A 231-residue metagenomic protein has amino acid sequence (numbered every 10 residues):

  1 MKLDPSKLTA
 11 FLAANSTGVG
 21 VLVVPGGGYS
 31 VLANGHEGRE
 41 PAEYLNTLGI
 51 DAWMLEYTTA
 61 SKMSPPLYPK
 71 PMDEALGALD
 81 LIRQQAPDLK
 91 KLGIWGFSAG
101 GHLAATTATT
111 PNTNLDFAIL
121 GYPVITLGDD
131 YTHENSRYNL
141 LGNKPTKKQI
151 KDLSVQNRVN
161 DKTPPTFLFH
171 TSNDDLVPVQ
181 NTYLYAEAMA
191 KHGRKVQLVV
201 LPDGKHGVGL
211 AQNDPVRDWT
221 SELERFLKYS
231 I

Functional and structural regions predicted by a protein language model:
M1-S16: N-terminal cap/lid segment of alpha/beta-hydrolase-fold proteins
D4-S6, P65, Y183, E187-I231: C-terminal catalytic histidine-bearing segment of alpha/beta-hydrolase fold enzymes
G18-G26: Short beta-strand element of the alpha/beta-hydrolase
P25-S30, S172: Active-site glycine-rich loops that stabilize anionic/oxyanionic intermediates across multiple enzyme folds
A33-G35, E40-A42, L55-K91, A211-V216: Catalytic nucleophile-loop/oxyanion-hole region of alpha/beta-hydrolase and closely related hydrolase-like folds
G77-S136, I150: Primarily recognizes the serine-hydrolase "nucleophile elbow" in alpha/beta-hydrolase and SGNH/GDSL folds
K162, L168-H170, D174: Short beta-strand/loop motif that positions the catalytic acidic residue of the alpha/beta-hydrolase fold
D175-L184: Conserved alpha/beta-hydrolase "acid-adjacent" motif
